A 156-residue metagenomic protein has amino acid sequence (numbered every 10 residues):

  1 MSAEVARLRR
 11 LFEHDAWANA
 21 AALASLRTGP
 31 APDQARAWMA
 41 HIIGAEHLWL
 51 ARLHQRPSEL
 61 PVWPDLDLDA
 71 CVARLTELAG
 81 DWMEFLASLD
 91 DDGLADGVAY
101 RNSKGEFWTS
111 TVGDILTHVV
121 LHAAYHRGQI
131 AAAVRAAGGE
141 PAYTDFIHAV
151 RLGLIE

Functional and structural regions predicted by a protein language model:
M1-A6: Short, charged, low-complexity loops and linkers
R9-P64, N102-E156: Short, contiguous alpha-helical
S58-R101: Helix-adjacent hinge/juxtasegments
